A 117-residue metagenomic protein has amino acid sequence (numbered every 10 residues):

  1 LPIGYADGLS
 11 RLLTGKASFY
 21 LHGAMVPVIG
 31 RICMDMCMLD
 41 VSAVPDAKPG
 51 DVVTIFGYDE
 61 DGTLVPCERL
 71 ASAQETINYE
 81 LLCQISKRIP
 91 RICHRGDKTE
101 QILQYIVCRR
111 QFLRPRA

Functional and structural regions predicted by a protein language model:
L1-A117: Active-site anion/phosphate-binding pocket segments in diverse small-molecule metabolic enzymes
